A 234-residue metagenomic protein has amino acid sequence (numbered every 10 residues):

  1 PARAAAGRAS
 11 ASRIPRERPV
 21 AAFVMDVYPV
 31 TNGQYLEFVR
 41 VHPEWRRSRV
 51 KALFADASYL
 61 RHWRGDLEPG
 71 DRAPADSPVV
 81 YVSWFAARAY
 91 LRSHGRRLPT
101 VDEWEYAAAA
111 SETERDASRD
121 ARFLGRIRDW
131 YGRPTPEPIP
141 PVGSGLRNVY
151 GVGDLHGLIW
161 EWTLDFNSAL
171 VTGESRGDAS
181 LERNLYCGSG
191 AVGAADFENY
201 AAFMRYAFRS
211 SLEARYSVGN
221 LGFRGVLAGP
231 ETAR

Functional and structural regions predicted by a protein language model:
P1-A9, N32-E37, R46-R47, A194-Y200 (+1 more regions): Short, solvent-exposed loop/turn elements at domain surfaces
A2-R8, F166-E174: Cytochrome P450 core scaffold surrounding the K-helix E-X-X-R motif and the conserved "meander" helix-loop region
P19-R119, F123, L227-R234: Active-site microenvironments of metalloenzymes and redox enzymes
A21, S77-P78, V82-F85, R96 (+2 more regions): Disulfide-stabilized, aromatic/cysteine-rich ligand-recognition loop
A73, R128-H156, S210: Short, well-ordered junction/capping motifs at the entry into regular secondary structure
T113-I139, R183: Chymotrypsin/trypsin-fold serine protease catalytic domain
D165-N167, P230-E231: Acidic glycine-/aspartate-rich tracts in secreted/extracellular proteins
